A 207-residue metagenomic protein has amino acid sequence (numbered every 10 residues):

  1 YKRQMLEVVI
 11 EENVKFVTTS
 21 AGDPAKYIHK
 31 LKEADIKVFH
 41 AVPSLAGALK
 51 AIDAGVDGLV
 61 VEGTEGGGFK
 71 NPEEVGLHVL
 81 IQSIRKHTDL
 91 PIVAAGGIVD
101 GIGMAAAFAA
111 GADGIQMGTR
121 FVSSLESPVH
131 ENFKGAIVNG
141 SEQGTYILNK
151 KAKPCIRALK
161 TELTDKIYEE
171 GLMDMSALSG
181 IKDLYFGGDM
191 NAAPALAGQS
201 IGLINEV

Functional and structural regions predicted by a protein language model:
K2-H87, P91: Active-site entrance/lid segments in N-terminal catalytic domains of soluble metabolic enzymes
A41, G96-G97: Conserved acidic functional residues
E65, G97-I98: Acidic, glycine-rich active-site loops and adjacent beta-strand->loop/helix elements that engage anionic groups
N71-V93, V99-V207: Conserved active-site-proximal phosphate/metal-binding subdomains
